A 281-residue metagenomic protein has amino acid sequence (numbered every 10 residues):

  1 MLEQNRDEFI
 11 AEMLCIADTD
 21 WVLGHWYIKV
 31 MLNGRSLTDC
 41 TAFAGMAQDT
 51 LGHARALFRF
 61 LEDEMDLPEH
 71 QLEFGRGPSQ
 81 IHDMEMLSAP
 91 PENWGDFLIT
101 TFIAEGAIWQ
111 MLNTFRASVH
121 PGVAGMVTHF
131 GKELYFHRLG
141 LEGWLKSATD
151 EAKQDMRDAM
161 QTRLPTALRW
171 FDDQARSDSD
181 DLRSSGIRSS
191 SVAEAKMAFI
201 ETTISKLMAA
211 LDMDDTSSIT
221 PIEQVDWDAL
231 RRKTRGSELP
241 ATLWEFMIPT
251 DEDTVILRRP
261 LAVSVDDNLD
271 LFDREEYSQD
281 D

Functional and structural regions predicted by a protein language model:
M1-L14, G75-T101, S118, E151 (+2 more regions): Acidic/His metal-coordination segments adjacent to aromatic residues that form catalytic metal sites in metalloenzymes
E8-C15, G34-H53, F97, G122-Y135: Alpha-helical scaffold segments that form or flank carboxylate-/histidine-based iron centers
M13, F43, L98, V127 (+3 more regions): Hydrophobic packing residues in well-ordered alpha-helices of helical domains and bundles
D18-W21, Q48-R55, F102-G106, T128 (+4 more regions): Generic structural signal for well-ordered, non-transmembrane alpha-helical segments in soluble/cytosolic regions
L23-G45, A107-A124: Helix-loop segments that flank and shape redox-cofactor active sites
A47-G75, L141-K146: Conserved alpha-helical segments that form or flank metal/cofactor-binding pockets of metalloenzymes
M86-G140: Internal, conserved structured core segments that host functional sites
Q154-D281: Extended, helix-rich structural scaffolds rather than catalytic motifs
